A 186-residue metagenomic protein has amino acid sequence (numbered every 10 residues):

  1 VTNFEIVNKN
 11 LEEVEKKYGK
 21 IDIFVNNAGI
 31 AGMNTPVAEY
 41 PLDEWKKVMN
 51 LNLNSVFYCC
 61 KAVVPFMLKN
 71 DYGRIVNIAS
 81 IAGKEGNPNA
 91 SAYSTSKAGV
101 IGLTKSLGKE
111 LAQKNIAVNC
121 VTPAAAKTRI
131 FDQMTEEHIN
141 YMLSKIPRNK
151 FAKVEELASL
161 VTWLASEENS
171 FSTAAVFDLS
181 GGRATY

Functional and structural regions predicted by a protein language model:
V1-N10, L42, E155: The beta1-alpha1 cofactor-binding region of Rossmann-like NAD(H)/NADP(H)-dependent oxidoreductases
D22, I30, A38-F57, Y72 (+3 more regions): Catalytic Tyr-X3-Lys loop
N34, E85, T162, T173-Y186: Short C-terminal tail/terminal secondary-structure segment of NAD(P)H-dependent dehydrogenase/reductase domains
T35-V37, E44-K46, F131, I139-M142: Substrate-binding pocket helix/loop in short-chain dehydrogenase/reductase
C60, S96, T104: Active-site helix of classical SDR
P65, K109-Q113, S170: Alpha-helical segment proximal to the catalytic Tyr-Lys
S80: Residue(s) in the substrate-gating loop at a strand-loop-helix junction that position the organic substrate next
I146-L157: A conserved structural motif in NAD(P)-dependent oxidoreductases
